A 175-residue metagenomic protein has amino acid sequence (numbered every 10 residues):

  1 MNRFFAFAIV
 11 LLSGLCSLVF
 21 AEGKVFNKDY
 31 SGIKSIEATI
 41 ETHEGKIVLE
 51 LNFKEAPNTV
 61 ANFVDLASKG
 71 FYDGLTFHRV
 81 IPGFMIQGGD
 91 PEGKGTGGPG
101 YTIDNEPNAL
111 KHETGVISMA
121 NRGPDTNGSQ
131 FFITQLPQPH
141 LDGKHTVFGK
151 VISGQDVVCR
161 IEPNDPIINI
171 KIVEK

Functional and structural regions predicted by a protein language model:
N2-F7, G14-K175: Cyclophilin-like peptidyl-prolyl cis-trans isomerases
